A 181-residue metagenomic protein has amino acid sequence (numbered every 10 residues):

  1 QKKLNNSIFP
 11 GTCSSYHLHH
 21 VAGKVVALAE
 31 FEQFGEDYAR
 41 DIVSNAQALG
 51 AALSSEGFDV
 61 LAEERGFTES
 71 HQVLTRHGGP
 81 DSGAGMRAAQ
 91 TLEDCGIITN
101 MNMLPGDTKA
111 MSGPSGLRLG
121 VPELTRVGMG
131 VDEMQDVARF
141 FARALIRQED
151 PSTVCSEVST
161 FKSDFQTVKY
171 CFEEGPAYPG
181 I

Functional and structural regions predicted by a protein language model:
Q1-P80, V154-S156, F161: Active-site C-terminal subdomain of aminotransferase-like
H17, D81-A84, G130, D150: Helix N-cap and loop-to-helix transition residues
E36-A39, M86, V131: Conserved strand-to-helix beginnings and helix N-cap segments that scaffold or border functional pockets
S44, M111-I181: PLP-dependent enzyme catalytic core of the Aspartate aminotransferase-like
A48, A52-E56, R87-C95, A144-R147: Generic non-transmembrane alpha-helical segments
V60-G128, G175-I181: Conserved PLP-binding catalytic core of the aspartate aminotransferase-like
